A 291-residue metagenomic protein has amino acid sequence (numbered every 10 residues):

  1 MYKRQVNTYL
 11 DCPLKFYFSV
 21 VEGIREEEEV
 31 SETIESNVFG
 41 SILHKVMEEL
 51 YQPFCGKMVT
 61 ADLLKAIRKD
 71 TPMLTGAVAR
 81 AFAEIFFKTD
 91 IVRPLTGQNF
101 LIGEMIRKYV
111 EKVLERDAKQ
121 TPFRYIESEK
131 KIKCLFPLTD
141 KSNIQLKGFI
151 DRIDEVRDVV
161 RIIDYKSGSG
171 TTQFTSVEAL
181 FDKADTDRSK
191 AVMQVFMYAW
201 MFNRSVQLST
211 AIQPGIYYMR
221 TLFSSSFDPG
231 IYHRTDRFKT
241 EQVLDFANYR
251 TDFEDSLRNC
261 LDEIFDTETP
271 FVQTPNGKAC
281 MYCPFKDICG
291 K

Functional and structural regions predicted by a protein language model:
K3-K291: RecB-family 4Fe-4S metal-dependent nuclease core
